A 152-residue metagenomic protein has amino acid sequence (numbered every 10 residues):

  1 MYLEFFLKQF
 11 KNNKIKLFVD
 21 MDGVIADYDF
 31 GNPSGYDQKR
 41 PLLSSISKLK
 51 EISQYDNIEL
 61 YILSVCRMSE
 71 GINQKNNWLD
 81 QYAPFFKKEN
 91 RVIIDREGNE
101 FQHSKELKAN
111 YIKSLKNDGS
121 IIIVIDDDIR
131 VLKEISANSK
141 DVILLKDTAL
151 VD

Functional and structural regions predicted by a protein language model:
M1-V19: Non-catalytic pre-domain segments flanking phosphatase-related domains
N12, Y55-D56, L115-I121: Glycine-rich phosphate-binding loop signature in dinucleotide/nucleotide-binding domains
N13-G31: Asp-based phosphoryl-transfer active-site loop
D20, L63-V65, I125: Short hydrophobic segments within beta-strands
A26-Y28, L60, S69-N73, V131-E134 (+1 more regions): Short catalytic/ligand-binding loop motif for oxyanion handling, primarily in non-cytosolic enzymes, centered on
N32-I62, S69-N73: Short, acidic loop-to-helix structural element flanking the phosphoryl-transfer center in phosphate-processing enzymes
C66-S120: Substrate-recognition "cap/lid" segment bordering the active-site pocket of phosphatases
D118-D152: Acidic, Mg2+-coordinating phosphoryl-transfer loop and its flanking beta/alpha structural elements, shared across
